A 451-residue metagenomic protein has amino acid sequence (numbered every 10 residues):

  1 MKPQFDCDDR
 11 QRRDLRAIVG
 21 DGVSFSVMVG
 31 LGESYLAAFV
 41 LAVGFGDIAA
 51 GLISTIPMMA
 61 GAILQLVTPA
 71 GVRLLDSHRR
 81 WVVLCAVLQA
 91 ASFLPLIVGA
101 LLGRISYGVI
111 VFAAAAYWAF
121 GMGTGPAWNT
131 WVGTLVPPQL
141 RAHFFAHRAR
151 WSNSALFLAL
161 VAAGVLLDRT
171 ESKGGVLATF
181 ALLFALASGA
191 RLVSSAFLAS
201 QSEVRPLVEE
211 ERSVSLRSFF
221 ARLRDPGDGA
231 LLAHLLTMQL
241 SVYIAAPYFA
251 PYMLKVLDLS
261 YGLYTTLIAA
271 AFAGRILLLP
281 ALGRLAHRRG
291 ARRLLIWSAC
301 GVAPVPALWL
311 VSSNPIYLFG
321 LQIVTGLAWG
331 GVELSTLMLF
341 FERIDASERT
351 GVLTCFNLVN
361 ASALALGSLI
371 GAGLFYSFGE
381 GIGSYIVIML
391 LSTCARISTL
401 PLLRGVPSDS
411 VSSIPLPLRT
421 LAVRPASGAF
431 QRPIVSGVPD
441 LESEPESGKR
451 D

Functional and structural regions predicted by a protein language model:
M1-I63, T68, V72, S152 (+2 more regions): Helix-loop boundary and gating motifs at the non-cytosolic
M1-R12, S202-A233, S413-D451: Juxtamembrane intracellular "pre-TM" segments in multi-pass secondary transporters
D47-I48, P138-R148, Y261-G262, I344-N357: Loop-to-transmembrane helix entry/capping segments in MFS-fold secondary transporters and related SLC/MFSD carriers
L64-S77, L167, L277-G290, F375: Helix-to-loop junctions at the C-terminal end of transmembrane segments in multipass secondary transporters
H78, L167-S188, F375-C394: A membrane-interface helix-boundary motif in multi-pass transporters
R80-P95, S188, R293-L308: Structural signature of the two symmetry-related core transmembrane helices
I97-A114, L310-Q322: Helix-loop junctions at membrane interfaces in 12-TM secondary transporters
G123-V136, G331-D345: Intracellular juxtamembrane helix-capping segments at the cytosolic ends of symmetry-related transmembrane helices
